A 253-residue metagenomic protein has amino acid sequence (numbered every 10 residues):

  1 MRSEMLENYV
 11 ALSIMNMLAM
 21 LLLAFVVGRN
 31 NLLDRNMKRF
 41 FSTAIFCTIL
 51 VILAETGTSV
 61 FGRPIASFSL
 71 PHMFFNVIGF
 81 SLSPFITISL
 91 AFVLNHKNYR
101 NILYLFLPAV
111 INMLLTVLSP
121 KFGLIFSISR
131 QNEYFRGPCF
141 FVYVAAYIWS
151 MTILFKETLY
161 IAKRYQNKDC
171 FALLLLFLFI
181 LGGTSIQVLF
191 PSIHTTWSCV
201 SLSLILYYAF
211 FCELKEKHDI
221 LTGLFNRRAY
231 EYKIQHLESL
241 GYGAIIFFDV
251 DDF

Functional and structural regions predicted by a protein language model:
L6-N16, S119-I153, Q187-I193: Extracellular-loop-to-transmembrane junctions of the mid-late helices
A11-A66, H72-S89, L105-G123, A172-V188: Hydrophobic alpha-helical transmembrane segments of multi-pass membrane proteins
L23-V26, S89-V93, V144-R164: Alpha-helical transmembrane segments in multipass membrane proteins, preferentially the mid-helix core
L70-S81, N132-V142: Short aromatic-rich membrane-water interface segments that cap or initiate transmembrane helices in multi-pass membrane
N98-A109, A162: Interfacial loop-to-transmembrane-helix boundary motif in multi-pass membrane proteins
I161-E216: Interfacial "cap-and-anchor" motif at the non-cytosolic start of specific transmembrane alpha-helices
C212-Q235, F248-D251: Conserved nucleotide-binding and Mg2+-coordinating catalytic segments in signaling enzymes
A244: Cell-envelope/extracellular polymer assembly enzymes that use nucleotide-activated donors
